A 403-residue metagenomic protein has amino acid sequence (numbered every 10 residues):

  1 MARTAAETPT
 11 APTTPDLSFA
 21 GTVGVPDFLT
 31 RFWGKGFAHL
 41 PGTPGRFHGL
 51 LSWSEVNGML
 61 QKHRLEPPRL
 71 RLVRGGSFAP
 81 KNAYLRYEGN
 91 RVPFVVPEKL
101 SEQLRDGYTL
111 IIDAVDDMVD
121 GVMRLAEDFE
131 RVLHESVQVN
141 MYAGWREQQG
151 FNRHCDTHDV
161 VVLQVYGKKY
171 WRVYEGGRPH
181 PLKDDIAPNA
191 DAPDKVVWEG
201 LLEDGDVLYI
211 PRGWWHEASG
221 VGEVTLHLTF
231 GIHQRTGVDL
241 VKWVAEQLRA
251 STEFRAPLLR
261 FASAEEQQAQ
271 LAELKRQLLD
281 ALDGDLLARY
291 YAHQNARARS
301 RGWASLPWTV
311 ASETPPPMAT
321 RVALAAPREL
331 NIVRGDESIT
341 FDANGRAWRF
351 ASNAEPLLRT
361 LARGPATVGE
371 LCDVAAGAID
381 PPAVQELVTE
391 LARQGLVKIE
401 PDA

Functional and structural regions predicted by a protein language model:
A2-P15, A20, K35, R349-A403: Long, charge-rich, low-complexity alpha-helical segments
A2-R31, G45-D206, W215-L258, A262-S263: Active-site region of the double-stranded beta-helix
R212, F230-I232, A343, L361 (+2 more regions): Active-site proximal loops enriched in glycine and acidic residues that flank catalytic Cys/His/Asp and coordinate
R212-H216, A325-R328: Glycine-rich, charged/polar anion/phosphate-binding loops that engage phosphate groups from diverse ligands
D239-P315: C-terminal effector modules of nucleic-acid-centric enzymes and ribosome-associated factors
A281-A362, Q385, T389, I399-A403: Acidic, low-complexity/disordered tracts enriched in E/D and polar residues
